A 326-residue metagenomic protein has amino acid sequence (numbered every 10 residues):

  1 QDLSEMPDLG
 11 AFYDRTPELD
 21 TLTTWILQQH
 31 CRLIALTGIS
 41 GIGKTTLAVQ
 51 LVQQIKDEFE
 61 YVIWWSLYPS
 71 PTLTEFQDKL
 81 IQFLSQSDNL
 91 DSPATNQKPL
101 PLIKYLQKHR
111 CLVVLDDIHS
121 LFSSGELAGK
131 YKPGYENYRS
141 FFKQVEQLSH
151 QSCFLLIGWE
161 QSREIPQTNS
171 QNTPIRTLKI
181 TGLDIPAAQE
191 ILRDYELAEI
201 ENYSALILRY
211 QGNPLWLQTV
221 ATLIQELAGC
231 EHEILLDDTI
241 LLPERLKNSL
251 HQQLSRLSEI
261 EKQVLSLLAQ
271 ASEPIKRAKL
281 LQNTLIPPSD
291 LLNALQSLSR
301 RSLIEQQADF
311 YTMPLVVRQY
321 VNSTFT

Functional and structural regions predicted by a protein language model:
Q1-S4, G10, T16, K247: C-terminal interaction surface of TIR/SEFIR-family domains
L9-F12, P17-L27, C31-E126: Post-nucleotide-binding-loop coupling segment downstream of the phosphate-binding loop, primarily in RecA-like P-loop
R15, T46-L47, E75-K79, H119 (+4 more regions): Alpha-helical sensor/transducer elements of the RecA-like P-loop NTPase core
R15-E18, L22, A35-L36, V49-V52 (+11 more regions): Hydrophobic, repeat-rich solenoid/adaptor surfaces of innate immune receptors and signaling proteins
Q28, K104-K108, Q144-Q151, L257: Conserved catalytic network of the ASCE P-loop NTPase/AAA+ motor domain
G43, T72-L73, L121-S124, S162-P166 (+5 more regions): Short catalytic/ligand-binding loop motif for oxyanion handling, primarily in non-cytosolic enzymes, centered on
A48-V49, Q53, K247-F325: C-terminal boundary/linker of central alpha/beta nucleotide-binding cores
G229-P243, V321-T326: A eukaryote-biased feature capturing mid-to-C-terminal, repeat/solenoid-rich segments of large proteins, strongly
